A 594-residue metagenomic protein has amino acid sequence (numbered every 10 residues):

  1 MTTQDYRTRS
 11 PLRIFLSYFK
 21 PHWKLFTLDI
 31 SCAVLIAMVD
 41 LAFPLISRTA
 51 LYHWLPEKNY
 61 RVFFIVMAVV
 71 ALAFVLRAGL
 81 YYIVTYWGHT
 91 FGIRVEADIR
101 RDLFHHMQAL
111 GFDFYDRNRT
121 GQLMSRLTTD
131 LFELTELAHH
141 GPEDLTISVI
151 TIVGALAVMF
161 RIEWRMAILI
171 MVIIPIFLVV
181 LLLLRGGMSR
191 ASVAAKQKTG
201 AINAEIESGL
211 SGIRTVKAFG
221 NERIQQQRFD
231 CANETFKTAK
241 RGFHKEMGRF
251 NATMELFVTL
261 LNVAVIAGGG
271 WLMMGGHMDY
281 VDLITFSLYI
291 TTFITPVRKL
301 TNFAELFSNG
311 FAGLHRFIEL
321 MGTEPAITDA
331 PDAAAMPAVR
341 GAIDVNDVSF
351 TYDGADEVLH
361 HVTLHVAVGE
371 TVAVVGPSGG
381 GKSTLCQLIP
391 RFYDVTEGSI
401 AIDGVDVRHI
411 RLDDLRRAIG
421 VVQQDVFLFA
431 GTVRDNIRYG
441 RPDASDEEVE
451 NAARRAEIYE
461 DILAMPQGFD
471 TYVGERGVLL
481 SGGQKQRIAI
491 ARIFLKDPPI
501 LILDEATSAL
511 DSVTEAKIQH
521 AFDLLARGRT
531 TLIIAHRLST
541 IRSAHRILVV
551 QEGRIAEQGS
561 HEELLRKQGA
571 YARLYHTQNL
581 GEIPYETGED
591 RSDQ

Functional and structural regions predicted by a protein language model:
M1-D40, L55-V69, V84-G92, I99 (+11 more regions): Membrane-integrated ABC transporters
T2-Y6, I93, R101-E133, A204-R228 (+5 more regions): Short intracellular "coupling" helices and adjacent cytoplasmic loop segments at the cytosolic face of multi-pass
K24, F112-D113, T129-A138, P142 (+8 more regions): An intracellular "coupling" helix at the cytosolic face of ABC transporter transmembrane type-1 domains
F26-L80, F160-R165, A267, G276-Y280: Transmembrane helix-loop-helix hairpins at lipid-water interfaces of multipass membrane proteins, especially the type-1
S31, A73-G92, E143-I150, M171-A195 (+6 more regions): Alpha-helical transmembrane segments of multi-pass membrane proteins
S31, L35, V39-F43, L80 (+3 more regions): Hydrophobic alpha-helical transmembrane segments of ABC transporter permease domains
P56-V66, V158-V172, E246-H315, L320-M321: Helix-loop-helix
D329, M336-Q594: ABC-type nucleotide-binding domain
